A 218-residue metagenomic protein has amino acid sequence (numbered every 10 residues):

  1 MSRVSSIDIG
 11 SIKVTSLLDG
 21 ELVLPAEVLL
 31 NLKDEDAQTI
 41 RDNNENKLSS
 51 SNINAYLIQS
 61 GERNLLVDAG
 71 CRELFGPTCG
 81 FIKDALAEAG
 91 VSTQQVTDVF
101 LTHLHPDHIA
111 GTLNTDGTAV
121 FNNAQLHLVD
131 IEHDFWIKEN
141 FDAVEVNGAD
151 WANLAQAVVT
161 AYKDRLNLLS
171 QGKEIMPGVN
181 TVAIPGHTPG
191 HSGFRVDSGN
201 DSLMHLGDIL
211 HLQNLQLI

Functional and structural regions predicted by a protein language model:
R3-A89, G193-G207: Conserved beta-strand hairpin/beta-sheet module of binuclear metal-dependent hydrolase folds, prominently
S6, L48, G117-T118, V158 (+1 more regions): Short secondary-structure boundary/capping segments
A26, G76-P77, A110-T112, I137-K138 (+1 more regions): Short glycine-/acidic-enriched loop or helix-start segments at secondary-structure transitions that form or flank
D68, H103, H187: Conserved G/P- and acidic residue-centered "switch" motifs that form tight phosphate/ATP-binding loops in soluble
C71-R72, D142-V144, N153-A161, R165 (+3 more regions): Metallo-beta-lactamase
G80, A87-V91, Q95, N122-A183: Metallo-beta-lactamase
D84, A110-V120: Metal-dependent catalytic neighborhoods of phosphoester/phosphodiester hydrolases
V96-D107: Metallo-beta-lactamase
